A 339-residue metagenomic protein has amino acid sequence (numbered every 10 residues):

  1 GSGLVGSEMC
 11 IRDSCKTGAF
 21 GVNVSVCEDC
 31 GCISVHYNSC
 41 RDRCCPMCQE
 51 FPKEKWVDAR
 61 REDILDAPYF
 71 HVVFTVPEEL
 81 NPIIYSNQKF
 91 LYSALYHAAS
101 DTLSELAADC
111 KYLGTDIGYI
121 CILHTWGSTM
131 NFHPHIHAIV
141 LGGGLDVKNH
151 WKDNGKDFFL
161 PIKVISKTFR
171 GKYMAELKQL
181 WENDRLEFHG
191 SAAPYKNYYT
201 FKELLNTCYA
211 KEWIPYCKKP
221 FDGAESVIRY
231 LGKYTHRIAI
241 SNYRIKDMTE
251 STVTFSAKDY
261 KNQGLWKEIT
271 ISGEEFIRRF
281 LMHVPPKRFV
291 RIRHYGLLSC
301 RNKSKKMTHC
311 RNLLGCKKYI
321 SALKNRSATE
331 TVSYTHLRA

Functional and structural regions predicted by a protein language model:
G1-G6, I11, H336: Single conserved hydrophobic/aromatic residue that forms the stacking wall/gate of nucleotide- or nucleobase-binding
S7-E8, R12-S25: N-terminal alpha-helical interaction blocks
V22-V24, D42, S333-Y334: Residues immediately within or flanking Cys/His clusters that coordinate Zn2+ in small zinc-binding modules
S25, D29-G31, P134: Polyanion/phosphate-binding surface patch
E28-D29, P46-E50: Short, cysteine/histidine-rich loop/knuckle motifs that typically chelate Zn2+
C32-V35, K53: Short functional micro-motifs and their immediate structural scaffolds
Y37-C40, K55-D58: Short Cys/His-rich "knuckle" micro-motifs
V57-I136, V140-R338: Catalytic residues for metal-mediated phosphoryl-transfer on nucleic acids/nucleotides
